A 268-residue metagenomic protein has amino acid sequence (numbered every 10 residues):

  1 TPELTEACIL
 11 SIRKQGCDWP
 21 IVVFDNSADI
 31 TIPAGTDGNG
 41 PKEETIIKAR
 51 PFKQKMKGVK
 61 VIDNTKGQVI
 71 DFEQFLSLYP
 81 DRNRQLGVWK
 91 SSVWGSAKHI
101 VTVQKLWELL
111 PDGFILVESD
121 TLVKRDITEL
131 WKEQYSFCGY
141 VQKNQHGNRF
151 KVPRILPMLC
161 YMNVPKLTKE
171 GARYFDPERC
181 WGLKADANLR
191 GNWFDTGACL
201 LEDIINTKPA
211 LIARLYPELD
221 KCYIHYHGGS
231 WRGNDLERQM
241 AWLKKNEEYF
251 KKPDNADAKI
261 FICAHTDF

Functional and structural regions predicted by a protein language model:
T1-L10: N-proximal low-complexity "stem/linker" segments adjacent to membrane-targeting elements
L10-W19: Short, acidic, metal-binding catalytic loop of nucleotide-sugar glycosyltransferases
P20-V22, K60: A structural signal for isolated positions on well-ordered beta-strands in alpha/beta enzyme cores
D25-S27: Acidic ATP/Mg2+-coordinating residue in the GHKL
D29-L110: Active-site-proximal specificity loops/subdomain of glycosyltransferases
S92-W94, T121-E202: Conserved catalytic core of nucleotide-sugar-dependent glycosyltransferases
P111-L122: Short beta-strand-to-loop acidic/aromatic patch adjacent to the donor-nucleotide binding site
T168-E248: Catalytic core and acceptor-binding pocket of nucleotide-sugar-dependent glycosyltransferases
